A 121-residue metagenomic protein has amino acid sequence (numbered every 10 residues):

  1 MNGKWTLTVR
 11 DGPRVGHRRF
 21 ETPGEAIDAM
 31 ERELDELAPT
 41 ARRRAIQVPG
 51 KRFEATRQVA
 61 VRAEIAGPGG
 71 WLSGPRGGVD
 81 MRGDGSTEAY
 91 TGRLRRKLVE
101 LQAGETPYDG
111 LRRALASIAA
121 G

Functional and structural regions predicted by a protein language model:
M1-V15: Short aromatic-glycine-(Arg/Gly/Cys) micro-motifs in beta-strand/loop hairpins
L7-T8, T22-G24, R43: Polyanion-binding and phosphate-handling cores
P13-E25: A short, exposed loop/beta-hairpin motif centered on an aromatic-Gly-Thr core
T22-A38: A short, charged, amphipathic alpha-helix used as a generic interaction element across diverse proteins
P39-G121: Short, mixed-charge low-complexity intrinsically disordered segments
